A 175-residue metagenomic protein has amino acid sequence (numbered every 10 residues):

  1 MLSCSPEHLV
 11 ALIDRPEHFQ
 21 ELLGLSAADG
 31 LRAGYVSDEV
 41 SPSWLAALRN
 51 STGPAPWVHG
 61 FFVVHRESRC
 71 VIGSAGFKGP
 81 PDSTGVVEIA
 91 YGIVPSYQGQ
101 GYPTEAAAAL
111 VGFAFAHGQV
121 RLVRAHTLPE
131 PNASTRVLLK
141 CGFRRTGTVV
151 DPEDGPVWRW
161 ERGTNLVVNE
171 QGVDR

Functional and structural regions predicted by a protein language model:
M1-E88, I93-S96, G112-F113, H117 (+2 more regions): GNAT-family acyltransferases
V10, T135-R136: Alpha-helical elements of the RecA-like P-loop NTPase motor core of helicases
Y91-I93, G99-F113, R136-K140: Conserved acetyl-CoA-binding loop-helix of GNAT-fold acetyltransferases
A125-T135: Conserved beta-strand-loop-alpha-helix junction that forms the acyl-donor binding cleft
